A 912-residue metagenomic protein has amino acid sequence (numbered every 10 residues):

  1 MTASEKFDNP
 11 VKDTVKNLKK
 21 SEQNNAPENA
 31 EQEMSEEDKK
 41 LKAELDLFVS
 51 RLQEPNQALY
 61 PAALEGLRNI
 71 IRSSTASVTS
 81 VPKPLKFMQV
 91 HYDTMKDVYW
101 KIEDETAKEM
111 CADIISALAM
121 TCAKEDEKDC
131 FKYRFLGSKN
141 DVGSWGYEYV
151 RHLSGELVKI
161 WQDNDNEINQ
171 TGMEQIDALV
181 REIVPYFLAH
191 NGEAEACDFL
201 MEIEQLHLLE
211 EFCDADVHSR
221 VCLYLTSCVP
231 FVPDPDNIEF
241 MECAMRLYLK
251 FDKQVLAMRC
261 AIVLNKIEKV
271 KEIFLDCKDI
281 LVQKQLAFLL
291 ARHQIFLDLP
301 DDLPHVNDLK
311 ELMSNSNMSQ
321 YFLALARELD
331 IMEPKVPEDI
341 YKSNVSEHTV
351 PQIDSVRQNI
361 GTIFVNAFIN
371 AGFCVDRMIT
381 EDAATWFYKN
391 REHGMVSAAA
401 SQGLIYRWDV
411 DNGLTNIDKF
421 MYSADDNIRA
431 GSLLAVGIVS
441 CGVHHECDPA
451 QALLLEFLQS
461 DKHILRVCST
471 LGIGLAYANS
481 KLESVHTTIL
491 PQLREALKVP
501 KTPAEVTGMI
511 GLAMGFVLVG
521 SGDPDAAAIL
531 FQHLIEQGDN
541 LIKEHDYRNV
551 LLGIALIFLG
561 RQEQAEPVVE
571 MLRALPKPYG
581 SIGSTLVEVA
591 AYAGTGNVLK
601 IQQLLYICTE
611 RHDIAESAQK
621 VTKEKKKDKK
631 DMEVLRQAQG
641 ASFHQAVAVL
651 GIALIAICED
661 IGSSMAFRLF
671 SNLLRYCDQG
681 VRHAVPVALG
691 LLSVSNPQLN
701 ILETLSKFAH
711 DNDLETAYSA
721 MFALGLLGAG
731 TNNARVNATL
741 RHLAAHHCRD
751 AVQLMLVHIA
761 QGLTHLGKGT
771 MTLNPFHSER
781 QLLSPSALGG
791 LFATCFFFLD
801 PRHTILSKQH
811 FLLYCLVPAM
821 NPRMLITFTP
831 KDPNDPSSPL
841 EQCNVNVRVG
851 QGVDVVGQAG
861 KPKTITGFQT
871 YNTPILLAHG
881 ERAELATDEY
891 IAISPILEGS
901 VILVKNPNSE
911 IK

Functional and structural regions predicted by a protein language model:
T2-Y60: N-terminal "cap/leader" segments of large eukaryotic alpha-helical scaffolds
L59-L64, R68-S73, S77-I896: Extended alpha-helical assembly domains of large eukaryotic scaffold proteins
E898, V904-K912: Long mid-to-C-terminal assembly/interaction modules of large eukaryotic proteins
